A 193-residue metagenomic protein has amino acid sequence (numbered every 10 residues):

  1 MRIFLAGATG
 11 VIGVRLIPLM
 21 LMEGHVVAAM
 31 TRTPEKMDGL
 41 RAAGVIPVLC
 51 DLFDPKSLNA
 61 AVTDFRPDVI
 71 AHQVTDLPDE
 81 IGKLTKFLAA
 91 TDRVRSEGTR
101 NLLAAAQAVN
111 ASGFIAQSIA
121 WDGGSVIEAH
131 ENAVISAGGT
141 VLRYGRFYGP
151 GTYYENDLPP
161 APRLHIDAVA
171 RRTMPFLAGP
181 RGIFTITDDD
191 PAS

Functional and structural regions predicted by a protein language model:
R2-H25: N-terminal Rossmann NAD(P)H-binding glycine-rich loop of SDR-like oxidoreductase domains
H25-R32: Conserved glycine-rich Rossmann-like NAD(P)H-binding loop of the short-chain dehydrogenase/reductase
A28, V48, T140: Conserved beta-strand positions in the Rossmann-like core of class I SAM-dependent methyltransferases
P34-R41, V45-E97: NAD(P)H-binding glycine-rich loop region in Rossmannoid oxidoreductase-like domains and their noncatalytic homologs
F53, V94, S125, A161-D167: Residue-level signal for the nucleotide or nucleotide-sugar donor/cofactor binding architecture
V74-A129: Conserved Rossmann-fold NAD(P)-dependent oxidoreductase catalytic core, especially the SDR/UDP-sugar
S112-G113, Q117-W121, A129-G151: Conserved beta-loop-beta element that borders a ligand/cofactor-binding pocket
P160-P191: Alpha-helical substrate-binding/gating segment
